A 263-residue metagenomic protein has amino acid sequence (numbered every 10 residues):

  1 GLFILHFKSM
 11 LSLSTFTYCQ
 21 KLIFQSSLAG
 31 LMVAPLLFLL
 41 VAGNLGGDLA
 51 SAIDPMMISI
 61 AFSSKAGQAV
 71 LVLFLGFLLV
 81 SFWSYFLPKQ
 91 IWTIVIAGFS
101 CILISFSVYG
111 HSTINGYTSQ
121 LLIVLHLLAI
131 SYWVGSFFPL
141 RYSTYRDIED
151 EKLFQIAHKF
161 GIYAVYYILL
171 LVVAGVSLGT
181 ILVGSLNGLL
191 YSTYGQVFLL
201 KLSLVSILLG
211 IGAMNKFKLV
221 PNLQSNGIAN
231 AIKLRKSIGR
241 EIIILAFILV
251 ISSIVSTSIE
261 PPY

Functional and structural regions predicted by a protein language model:
G1-Y263: Polytopic transmembrane helical bundles with strong interfacial aromatic enrichment
